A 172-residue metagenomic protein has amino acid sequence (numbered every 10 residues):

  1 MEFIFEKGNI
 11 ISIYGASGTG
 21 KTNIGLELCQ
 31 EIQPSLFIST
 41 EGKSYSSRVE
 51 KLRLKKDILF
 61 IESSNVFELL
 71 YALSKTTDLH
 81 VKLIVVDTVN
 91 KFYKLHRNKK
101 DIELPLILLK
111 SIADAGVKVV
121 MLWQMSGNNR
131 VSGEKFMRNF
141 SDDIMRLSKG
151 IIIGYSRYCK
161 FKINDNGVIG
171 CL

Functional and structural regions predicted by a protein language model:
M1-G8, L172: A short, basic N-terminal segment
I4-F5, Q30-E31, R53, K75-L79 (+2 more regions): Conserved catalytic network of the ASCE P-loop NTPase/AAA+ motor domain
E6-A72: Conserved P-loop
I38-S39, F60-E62, D87, V120-Q124 (+1 more regions): Conserved beta-strand segments of the P-loop GTPase G domain that flank and frequently precede/overlap
E41-Y45, S64-F67, N90-F92, M125-N128 (+1 more regions): Conserved nucleotide-binding/hydrolysis micro-motifs of P-loop NTPases
I61-G116: Phosphate-binding/switch loop-helix module in NTP-utilizing enzymes
I112-L172: Phosphate-binding/switch region of NTP-binding enzymes
